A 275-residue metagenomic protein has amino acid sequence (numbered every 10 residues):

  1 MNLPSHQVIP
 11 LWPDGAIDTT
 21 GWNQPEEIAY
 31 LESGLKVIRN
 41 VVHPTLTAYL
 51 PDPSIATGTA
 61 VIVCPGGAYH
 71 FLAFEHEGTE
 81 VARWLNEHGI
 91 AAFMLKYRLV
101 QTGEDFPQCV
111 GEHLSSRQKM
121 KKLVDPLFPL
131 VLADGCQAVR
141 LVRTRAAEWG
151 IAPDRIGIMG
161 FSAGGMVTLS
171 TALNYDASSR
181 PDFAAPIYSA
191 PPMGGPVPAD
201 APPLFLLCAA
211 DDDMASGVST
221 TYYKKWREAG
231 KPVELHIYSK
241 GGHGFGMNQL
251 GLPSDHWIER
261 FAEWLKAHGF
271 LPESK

Functional and structural regions predicted by a protein language model:
M1-I55: N-terminal cap/lid segment of alpha/beta-hydrolase-fold proteins
T57-G66: Short beta-strand element of the alpha/beta-hydrolase
E75-F93: Short amphipathic alpha-helix adjacent to the substrate-entry channel of hydrolases
Q108-A147, W257-R260: Alpha/beta-hydrolase active-site loop
L127-A201: Primarily recognizes the serine-hydrolase "nucleophile elbow" in alpha/beta-hydrolase and SGNH/GDSL folds
L206-C208: Short beta-strand/loop motif that positions the catalytic acidic residue of the alpha/beta-hydrolase fold
D213-S219: Conserved alpha/beta-hydrolase "acid-adjacent" motif
R227-K275: C-terminal catalytic histidine-bearing segment of alpha/beta-hydrolase fold enzymes
